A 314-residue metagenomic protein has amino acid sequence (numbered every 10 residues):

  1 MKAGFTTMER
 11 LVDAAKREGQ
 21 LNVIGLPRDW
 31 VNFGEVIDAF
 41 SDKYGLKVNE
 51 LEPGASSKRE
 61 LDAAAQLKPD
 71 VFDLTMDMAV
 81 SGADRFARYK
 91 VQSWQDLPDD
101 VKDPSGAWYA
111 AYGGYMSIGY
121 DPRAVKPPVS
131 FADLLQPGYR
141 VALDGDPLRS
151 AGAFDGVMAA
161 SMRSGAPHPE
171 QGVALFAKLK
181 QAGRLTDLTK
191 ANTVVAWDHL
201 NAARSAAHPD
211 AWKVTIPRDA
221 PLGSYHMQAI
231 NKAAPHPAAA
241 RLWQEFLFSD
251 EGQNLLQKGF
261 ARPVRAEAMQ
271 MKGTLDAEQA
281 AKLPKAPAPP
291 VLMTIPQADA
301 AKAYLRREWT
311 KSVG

Functional and structural regions predicted by a protein language model:
M1-E9, K16-E35, H226: Extracytoplasmic "Venus flytrap"
K16-L21, D42-L46, A238-A239: Short, surface-exposed connector motifs at secondary-structure boundaries
N22-D38, N49-A191: Extracytoplasmic ligand-binding site segments that recognize negatively charged/polar headgroups
D77-A83, N192-K213: A ligand-binding cleft/hinge motif common to bilobed small-molecule-binding domains
D96-D100, G113-Y115, V173-L179, H208-P237 (+1 more regions): Periplasmic-binding protein-like
A132-L135, S161, R241-F248, Q253-Q257 (+2 more regions): Non-transmembrane alpha-helical segments in soluble domains of secreted/periplasmic/extracellular proteins
L222, H226, N231-L292: Mature extracytoplasmic/periplasmic domains
P289-G314: Conserved C-terminal helix/tail region of periplasmic/extracytoplasmic solute-binding proteins
